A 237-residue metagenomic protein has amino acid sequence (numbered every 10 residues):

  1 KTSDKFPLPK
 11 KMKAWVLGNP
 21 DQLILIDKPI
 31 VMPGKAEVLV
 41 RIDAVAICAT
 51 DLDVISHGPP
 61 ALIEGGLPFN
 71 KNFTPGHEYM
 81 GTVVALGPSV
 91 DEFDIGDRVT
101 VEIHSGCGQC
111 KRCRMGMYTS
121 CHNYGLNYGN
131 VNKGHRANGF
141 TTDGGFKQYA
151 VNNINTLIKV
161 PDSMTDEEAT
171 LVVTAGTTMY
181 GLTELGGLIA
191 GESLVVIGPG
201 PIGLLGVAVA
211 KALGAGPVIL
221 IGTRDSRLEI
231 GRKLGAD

Functional and structural regions predicted by a protein language model:
K1-M80, G144, Q148, N152: Short N-terminal strand-loop motif that marks the start of NAD(P)H/FAD-dependent oxidoreductase cofactor-binding domains
K10, G34, D94-I95, N153 (+2 more regions): Residue-level preference for short coil/turn positions at secondary-structure junctions
N19, D43, H57, L86 (+2 more regions): Cofactor-binding loop segments of dinucleotide-utilizing enzymes, especially the Rossmann-like FAD- and NAD(P)+-binding
K28, D51, G81-V83, G96 (+6 more regions): Buried hydrophobic positions in well-ordered alpha/beta secondary-structure cores of metabolic enzymes
V31-V45, P60-R114, T119, P161-S163: Glycine-rich beta-strand-centered segment in the early N-terminal region that forms part of a ligand/cofactor-binding
C48, G65, E102-N155: Cysteine-cluster motifs in flexible loop/terminal segments that predominantly coordinate metals
N155-L157, P161-D237: Mid-domain Rossmann-like dinucleotide-binding core that forms the NAD(H)/NADP(H) cofactor-binding site
